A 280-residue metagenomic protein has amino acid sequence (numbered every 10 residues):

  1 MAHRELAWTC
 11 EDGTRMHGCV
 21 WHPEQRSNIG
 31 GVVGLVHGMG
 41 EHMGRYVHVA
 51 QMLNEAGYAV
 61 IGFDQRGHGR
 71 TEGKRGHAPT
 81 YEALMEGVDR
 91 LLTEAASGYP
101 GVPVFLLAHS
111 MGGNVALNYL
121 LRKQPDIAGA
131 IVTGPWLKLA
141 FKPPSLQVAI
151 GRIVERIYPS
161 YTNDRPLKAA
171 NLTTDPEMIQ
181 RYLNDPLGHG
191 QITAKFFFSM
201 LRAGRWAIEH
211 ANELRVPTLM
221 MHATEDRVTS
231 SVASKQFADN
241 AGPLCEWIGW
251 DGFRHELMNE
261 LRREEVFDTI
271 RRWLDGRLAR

Functional and structural regions predicted by a protein language model:
M1-Q25: N-terminal cap/lid segment of alpha/beta-hydrolase-fold proteins
V33, G38-E41: Active-site glycine-rich loops that stabilize anionic/oxyanionic intermediates across multiple enzyme folds
G40-M43, G69-Y99: Catalytic nucleophile-loop/oxyanion-hole region of alpha/beta-hydrolase and closely related hydrolase-like folds
A50-G73: Conserved alpha/beta-hydrolase
H109-T193: Alpha/beta-hydrolase-fold enzymes
L214, M220-H222, D226: Short beta-strand/loop motif that positions the catalytic acidic residue of the alpha/beta-hydrolase fold
V216, S230-N240: Short alpha-helix in the alpha/beta-hydrolase fold that links the catalytic acid
L244-R280: Catalytic active-site module of serine/aspartate enzymes centered on a nucleophile-bearing elbow/loop
